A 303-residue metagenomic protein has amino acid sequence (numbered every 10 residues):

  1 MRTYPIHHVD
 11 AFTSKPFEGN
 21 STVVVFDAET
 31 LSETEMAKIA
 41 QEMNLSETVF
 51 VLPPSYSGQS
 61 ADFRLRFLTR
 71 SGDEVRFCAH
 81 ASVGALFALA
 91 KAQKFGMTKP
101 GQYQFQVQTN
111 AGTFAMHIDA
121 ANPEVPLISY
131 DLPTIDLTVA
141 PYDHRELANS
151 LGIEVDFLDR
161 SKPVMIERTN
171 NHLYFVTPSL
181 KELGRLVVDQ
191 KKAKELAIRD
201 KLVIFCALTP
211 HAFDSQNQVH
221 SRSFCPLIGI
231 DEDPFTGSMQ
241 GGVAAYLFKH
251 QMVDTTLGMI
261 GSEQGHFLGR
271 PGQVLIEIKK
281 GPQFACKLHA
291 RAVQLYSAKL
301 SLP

Functional and structural regions predicted by a protein language model:
M1-F77, V83-P303: Active-site proximal loop and beta-alpha junction motif in alpha/beta enzyme cores
